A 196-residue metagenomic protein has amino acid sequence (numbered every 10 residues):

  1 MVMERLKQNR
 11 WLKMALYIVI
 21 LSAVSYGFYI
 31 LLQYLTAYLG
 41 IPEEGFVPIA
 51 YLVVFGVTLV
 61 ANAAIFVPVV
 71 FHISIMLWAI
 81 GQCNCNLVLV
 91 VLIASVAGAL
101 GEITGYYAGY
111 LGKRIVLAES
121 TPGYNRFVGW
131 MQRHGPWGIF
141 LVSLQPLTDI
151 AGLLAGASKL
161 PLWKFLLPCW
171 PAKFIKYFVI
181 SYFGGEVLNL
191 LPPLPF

Functional and structural regions predicted by a protein language model:
M1-F55, Q82-I150, A157-K164, C169-F196: Membrane-interfacial helix-loop-helix
V54-L77, S143-L154: Transmembrane helix boundary and interhelical junction motifs in multipass membrane proteins
